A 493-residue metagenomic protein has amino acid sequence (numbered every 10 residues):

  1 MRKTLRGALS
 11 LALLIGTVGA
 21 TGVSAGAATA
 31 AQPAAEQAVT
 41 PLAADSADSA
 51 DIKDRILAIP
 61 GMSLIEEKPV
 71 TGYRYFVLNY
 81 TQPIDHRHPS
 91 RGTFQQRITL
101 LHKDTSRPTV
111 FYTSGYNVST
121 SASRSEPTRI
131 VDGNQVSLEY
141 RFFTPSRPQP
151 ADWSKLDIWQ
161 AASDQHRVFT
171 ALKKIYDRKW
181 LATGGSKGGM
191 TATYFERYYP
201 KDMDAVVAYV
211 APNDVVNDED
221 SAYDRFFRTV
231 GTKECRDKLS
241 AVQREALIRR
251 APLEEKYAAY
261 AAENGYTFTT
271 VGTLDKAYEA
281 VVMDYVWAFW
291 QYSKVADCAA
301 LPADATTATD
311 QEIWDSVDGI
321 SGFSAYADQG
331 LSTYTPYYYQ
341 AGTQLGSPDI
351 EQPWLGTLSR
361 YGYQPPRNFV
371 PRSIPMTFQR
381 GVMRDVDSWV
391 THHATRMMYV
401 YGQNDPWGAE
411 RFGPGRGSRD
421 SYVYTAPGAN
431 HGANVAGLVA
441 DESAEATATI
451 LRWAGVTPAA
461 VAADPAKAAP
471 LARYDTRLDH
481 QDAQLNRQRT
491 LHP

Functional and structural regions predicted by a protein language model:
R2-S10, A27-N134, V439-P493: Catalytic-loop region of hydrolases
N79, D85-A162, R372-H393, Q403-P406 (+1 more regions): N-terminal cap/lid subdomain of alpha/beta-hydrolase-fold enzymes
K155-I175: Alpha/beta-hydrolase active-site loop
Y176-S186: Alpha/beta-hydrolase fold nucleophile elbow
G184-G188, A192, E196, D405: Gly/Ala-rich beta-loop-alpha elbow adjacent to hydrolase catalytic centers
D202-F268: A catalytic-pocket lid/entrance helix-loop region that shapes and gates access to the active site across common
E255-G381: Alpha/beta-hydrolase fold active-site neighborhood
A429-E442: Catalytic histidine-centered segment of alpha/beta-hydrolase-like enzymes
